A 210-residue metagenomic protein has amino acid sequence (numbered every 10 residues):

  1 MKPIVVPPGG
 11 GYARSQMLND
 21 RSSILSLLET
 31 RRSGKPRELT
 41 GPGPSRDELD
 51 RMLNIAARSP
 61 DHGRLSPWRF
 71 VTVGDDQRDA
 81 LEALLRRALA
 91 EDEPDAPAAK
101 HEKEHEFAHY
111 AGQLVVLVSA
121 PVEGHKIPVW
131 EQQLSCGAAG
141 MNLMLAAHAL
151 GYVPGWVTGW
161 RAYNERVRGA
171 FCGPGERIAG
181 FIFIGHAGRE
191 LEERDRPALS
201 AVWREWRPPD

Functional and structural regions predicted by a protein language model:
M1-Y110, D210: N-terminal amphipathic, basic helical "cap/leader" segment at the start of enzyme domains
L27, L114-V116, F181-F183, R204-E205: Conserved hydrophobic/aromatic beta-strand scaffold that supports enzyme active sites
A56, V115, P121-G169: Small-aliphatic-rich amphipathic alpha-helix that forms the alpha element of a beta-alpha
D75, E82, R166-V167, G173-P174: Short Asp/Glu-rich motifs
F107, A170-R196: A glycine-rich helix N-cap at a beta->alpha junction
Y110-Q113, Y152, G175-I178: Short coil/turn connectors at secondary-structure junctions
A120-H125, W206-D210: Helix-biased detector of long, well-ordered alpha-helical tracts
E193-D210: Phosphate/diphosphate-binding glycine-rich loops and adjacent basic-rich segments that engage nucleotide
